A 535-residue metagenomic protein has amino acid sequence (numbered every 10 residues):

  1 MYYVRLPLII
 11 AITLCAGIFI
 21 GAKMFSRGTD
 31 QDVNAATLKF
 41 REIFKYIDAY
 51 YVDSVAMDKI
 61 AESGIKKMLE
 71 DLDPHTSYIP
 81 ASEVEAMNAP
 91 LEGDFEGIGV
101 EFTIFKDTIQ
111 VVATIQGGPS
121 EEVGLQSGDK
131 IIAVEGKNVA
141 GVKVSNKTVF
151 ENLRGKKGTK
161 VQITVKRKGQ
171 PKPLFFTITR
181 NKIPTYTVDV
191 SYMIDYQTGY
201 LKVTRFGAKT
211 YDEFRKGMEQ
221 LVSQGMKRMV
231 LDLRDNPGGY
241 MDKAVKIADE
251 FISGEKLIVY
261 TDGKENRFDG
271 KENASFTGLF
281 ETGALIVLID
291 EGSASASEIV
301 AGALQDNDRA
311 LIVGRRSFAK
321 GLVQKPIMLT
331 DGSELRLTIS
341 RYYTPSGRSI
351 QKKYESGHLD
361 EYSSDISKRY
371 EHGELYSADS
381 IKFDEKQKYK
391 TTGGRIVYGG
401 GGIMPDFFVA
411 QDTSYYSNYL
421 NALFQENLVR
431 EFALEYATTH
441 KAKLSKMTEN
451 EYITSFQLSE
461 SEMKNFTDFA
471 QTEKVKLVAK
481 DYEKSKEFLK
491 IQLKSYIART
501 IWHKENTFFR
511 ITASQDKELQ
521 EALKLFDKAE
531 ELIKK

Functional and structural regions predicted by a protein language model:
R5-K23: Hydrophobic membrane-insertion alpha-helices, especially the h-region of bacterial N-terminal signal peptides
A22-A36, F40, F44-V52, A56-M57 (+5 more regions): Cleft-lining beta-strand/loop regions that shape enzyme active-site pockets
Y51-V112, G158-V190, T512-L523, E531-K535: Extended, small/polar residue-biased N-terminal targeting/export presequences and adjacent propeptide/linker tracts
I131-I132, V161, I350, V397: Generic structural signal for buried aliphatic residues
V134-E135, K166, K353, G400: Residue-level recognition of conserved beta-strand edge/terminus positions
A296, D308, R315, A319-Q387: Polar, glycine-rich mid-to-C-terminal structural blocks that act as macromolecule-binding/assembly scaffolds
S349-I350, Y354-K535: Conserved functional hotspot residues or short segments at active or partner-binding sites across diverse domains
